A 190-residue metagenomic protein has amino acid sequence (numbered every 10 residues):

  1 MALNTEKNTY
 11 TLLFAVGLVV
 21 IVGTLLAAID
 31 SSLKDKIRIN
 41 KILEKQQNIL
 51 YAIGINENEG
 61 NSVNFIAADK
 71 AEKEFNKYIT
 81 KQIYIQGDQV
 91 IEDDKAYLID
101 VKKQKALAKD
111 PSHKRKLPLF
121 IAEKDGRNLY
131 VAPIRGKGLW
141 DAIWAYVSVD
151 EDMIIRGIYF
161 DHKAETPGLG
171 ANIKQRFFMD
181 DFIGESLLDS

Functional and structural regions predicted by a protein language model:
A2-S190: Flexible, solvent-exposed loop/hinge segments and secondary-structure transition points
